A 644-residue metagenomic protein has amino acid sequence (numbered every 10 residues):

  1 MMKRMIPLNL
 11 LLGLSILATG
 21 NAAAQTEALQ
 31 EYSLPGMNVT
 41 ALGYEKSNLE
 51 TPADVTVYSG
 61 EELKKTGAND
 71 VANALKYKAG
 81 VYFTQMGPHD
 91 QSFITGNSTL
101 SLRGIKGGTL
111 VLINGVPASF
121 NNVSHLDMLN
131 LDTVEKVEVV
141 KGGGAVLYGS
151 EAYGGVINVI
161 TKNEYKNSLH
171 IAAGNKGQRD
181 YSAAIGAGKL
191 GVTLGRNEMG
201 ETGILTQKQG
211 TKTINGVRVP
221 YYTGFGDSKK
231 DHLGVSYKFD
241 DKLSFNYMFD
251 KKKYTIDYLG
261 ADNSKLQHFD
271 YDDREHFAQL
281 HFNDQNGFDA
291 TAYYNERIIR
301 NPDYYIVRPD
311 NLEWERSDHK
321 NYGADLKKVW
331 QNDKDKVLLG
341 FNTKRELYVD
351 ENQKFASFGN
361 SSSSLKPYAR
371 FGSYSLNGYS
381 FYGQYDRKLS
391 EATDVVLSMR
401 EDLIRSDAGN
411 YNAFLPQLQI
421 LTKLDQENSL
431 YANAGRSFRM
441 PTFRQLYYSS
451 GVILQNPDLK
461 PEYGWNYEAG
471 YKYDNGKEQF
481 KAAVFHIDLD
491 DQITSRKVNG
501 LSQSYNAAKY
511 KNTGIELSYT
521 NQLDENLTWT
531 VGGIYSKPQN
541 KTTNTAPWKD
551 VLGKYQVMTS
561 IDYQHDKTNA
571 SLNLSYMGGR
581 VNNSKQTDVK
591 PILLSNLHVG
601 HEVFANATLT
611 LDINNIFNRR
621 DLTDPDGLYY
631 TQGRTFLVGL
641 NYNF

Functional and structural regions predicted by a protein language model:
P35-T66, T99: N-terminal periplasmic "start-of-domain" segments of outer-membrane beta-barrel proteins
V71-A74, S98-S101, L112, V139 (+3 more regions): N-terminal periplasmic accessory domains that precede and gate Gram-negative outer-membrane beta-barrel machines
A72-V116: Extracytoplasmic beta-strand/coil segments of soluble accessory domains associated with Gram-negative outer-membrane
T99-L100, V116-K141, V159: Short acidic/polar hinge/loop motifs at secondary-structure boundaries that mediate gating or recognition
Y165, K388-V395, H486-D488, N506-S584 (+4 more regions): Gram-negative outer-membrane beta-barrel transporters
K166, D180-Y271, K585: Periplasmic-side early beta-strands and strand-to-turn transitions of outer-membrane beta-barrels
G174-K176, S264-Q285, S317-H319, Y374 (+7 more regions): Outer-membrane beta-barrel signature, preferentially recognizing the C-terminal barrel domain of Gram-negative
G191-V192, K238-K252, D272-Y411, L421-K423 (+4 more regions): Face-selective signature of the C-terminal outer-membrane beta-barrel domain
